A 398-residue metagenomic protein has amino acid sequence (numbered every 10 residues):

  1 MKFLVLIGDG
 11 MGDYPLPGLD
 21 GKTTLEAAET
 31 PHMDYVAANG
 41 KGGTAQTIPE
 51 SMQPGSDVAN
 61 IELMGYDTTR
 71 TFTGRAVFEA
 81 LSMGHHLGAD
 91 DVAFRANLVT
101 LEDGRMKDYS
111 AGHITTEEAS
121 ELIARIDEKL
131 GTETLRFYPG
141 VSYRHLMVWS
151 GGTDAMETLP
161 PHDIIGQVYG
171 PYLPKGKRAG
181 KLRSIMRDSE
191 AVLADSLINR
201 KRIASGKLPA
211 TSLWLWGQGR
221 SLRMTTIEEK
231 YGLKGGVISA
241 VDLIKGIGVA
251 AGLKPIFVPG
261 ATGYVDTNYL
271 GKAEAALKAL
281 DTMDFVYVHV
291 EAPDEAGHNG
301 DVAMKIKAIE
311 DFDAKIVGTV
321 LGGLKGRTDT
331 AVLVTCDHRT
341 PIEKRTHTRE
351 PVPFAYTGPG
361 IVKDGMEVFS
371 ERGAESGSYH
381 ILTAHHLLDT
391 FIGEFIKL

Functional and structural regions predicted by a protein language model:
M1-L398: Feature captures the catalytic ectodomains and active-site-proximal regions of enzymes that hydrolyze or transfer
